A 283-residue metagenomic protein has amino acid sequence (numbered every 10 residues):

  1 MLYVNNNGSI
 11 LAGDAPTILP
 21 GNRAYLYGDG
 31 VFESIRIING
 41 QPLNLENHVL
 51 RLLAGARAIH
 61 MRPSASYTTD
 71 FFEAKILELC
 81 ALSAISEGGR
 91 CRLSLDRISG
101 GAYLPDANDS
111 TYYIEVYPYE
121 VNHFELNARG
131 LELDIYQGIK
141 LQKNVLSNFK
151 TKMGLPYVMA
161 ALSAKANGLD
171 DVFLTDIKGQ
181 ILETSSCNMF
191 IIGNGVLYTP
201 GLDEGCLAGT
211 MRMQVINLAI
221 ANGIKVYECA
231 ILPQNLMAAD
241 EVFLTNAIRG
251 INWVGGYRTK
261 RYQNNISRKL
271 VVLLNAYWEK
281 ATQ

Functional and structural regions predicted by a protein language model:
M1-E78, G101-Q283: Helix-start/capping segments and mature chain N-termini
L82-L95: Ordered, amphipathic secondary-structure segments that act as subunit-interaction surfaces in large macromolecular
